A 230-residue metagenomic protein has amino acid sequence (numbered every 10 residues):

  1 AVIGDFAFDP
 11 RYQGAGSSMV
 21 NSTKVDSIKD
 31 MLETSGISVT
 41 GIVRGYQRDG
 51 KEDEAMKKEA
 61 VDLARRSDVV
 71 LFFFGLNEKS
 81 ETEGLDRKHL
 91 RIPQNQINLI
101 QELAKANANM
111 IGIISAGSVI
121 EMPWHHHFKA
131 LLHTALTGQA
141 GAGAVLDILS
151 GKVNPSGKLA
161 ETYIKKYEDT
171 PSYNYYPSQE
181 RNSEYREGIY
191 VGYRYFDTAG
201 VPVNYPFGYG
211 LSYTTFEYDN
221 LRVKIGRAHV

Functional and structural regions predicted by a protein language model:
A1-H229: C-terminal non-catalytic regions of proteins with extracellular/luminal or membrane-system context
